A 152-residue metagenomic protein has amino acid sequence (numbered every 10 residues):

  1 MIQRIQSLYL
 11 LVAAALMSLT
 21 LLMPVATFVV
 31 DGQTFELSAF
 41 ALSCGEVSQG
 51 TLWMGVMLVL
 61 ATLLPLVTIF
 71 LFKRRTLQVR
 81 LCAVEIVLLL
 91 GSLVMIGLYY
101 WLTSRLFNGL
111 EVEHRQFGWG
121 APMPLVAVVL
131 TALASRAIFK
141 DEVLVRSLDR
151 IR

Functional and structural regions predicted by a protein language model:
M1-A14, R75-E85: Alpha-helical transmembrane segments and their helix-start/interface "positive-inside/aromatic belt" motifs in integral
Q6, E113-L133: Individual transmembrane alpha-helices with interfacial aromatic-anchor signatures
M17-V30: Alpha-helical transmembrane segments of multi-pass membrane proteins
G32-V47: Perimembrane loop-to-helix junctions flanking transmembrane segments
W53-T68: Hydrophobic alpha-helical transmembrane segments
T68-L90, S147-R152: Cytoplasmic juxtamembrane regions at transmembrane-helix boundaries
E85-L110: Hydrophobic alpha-helical transmembrane segments of integral membrane proteins
A134-R152: Cytosolic juxtamembrane helix at the C-terminal end of the final transmembrane segment
